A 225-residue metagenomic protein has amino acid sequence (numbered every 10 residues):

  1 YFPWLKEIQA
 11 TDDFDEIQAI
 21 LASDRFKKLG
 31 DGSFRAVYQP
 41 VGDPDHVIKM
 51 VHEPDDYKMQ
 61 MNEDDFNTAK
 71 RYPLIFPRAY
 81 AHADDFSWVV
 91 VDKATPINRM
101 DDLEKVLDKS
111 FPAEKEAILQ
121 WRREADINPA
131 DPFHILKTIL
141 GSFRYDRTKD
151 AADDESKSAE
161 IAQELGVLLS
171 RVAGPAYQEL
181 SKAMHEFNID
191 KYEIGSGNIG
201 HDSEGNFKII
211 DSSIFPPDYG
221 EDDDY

Functional and structural regions predicted by a protein language model:
F2-D43: ATP-binding glycine-rich phosphate-binding loop
K27-P77, D84: ATP-binding glycine-rich loop module of kinase domains
D43-P44, E53-D55, D85, A94-I97 (+2 more regions): Short, solvent-exposed loop/turn segments at secondary-structure junctions
H46, I75, V89, N188-D190 (+1 more regions): Protein kinase-like catalytic core scaffold
D55-D64, R99-L103, D218-G220: Active-site-adjacent loop/helix micro-motif of nuclease/hydrolase catalytic cores
L74-A173: Conserved structural core of kinase catalytic domains
S181-I189: Protein kinase catalytic-loop region centered on the HRD/HxD motif
I189-Y225: Catalytic activation segment of kinase domains across protein kinase-like and atypical kinase folds
